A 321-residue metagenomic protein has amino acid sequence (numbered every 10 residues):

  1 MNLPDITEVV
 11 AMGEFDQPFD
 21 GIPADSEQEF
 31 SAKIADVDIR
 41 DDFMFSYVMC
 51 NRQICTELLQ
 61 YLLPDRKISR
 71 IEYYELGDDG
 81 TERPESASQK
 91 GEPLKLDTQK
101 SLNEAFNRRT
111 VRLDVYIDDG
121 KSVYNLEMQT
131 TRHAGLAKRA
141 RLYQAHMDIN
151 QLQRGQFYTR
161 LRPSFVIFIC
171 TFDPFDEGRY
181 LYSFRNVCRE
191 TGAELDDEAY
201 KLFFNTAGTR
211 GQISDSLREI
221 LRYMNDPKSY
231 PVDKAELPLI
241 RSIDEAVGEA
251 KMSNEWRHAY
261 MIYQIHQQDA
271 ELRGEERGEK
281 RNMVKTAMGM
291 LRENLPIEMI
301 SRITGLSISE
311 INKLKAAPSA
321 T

Functional and structural regions predicted by a protein language model:
M1-Y200, R273: Accessory alpha/beta interaction modules
L3-A35, I39, F43, S86-S88 (+4 more regions): Short, charged alpha-helical interaction segments and adjacent helix-coil junctions
V48, L62, C170, A207 (+2 more regions): Generic structural signal for hydrophobic core residues of well-folded globular domains
P174, T209-G211, S253: Short Gly/Pro-enriched loop/turn and capping motifs at secondary-structure junctions
G178-Y180, I213-L217: Short conserved micro-motifs at the rims of enzyme active sites and ligand-binding pockets
R189-A207, G211, I220, M224-N225: Low-complexity, glycine/alanine/valine/leucine- and proline-rich hydrophobic stretches
